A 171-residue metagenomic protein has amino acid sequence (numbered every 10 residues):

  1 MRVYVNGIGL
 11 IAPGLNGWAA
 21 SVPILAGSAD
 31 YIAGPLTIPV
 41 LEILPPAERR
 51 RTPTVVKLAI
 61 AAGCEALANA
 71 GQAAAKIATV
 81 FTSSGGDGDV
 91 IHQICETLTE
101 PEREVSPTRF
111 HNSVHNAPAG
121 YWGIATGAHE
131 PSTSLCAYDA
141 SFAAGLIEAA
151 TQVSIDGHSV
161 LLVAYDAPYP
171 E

Functional and structural regions predicted by a protein language model:
M1-S134, G157, A164-E171: Conserved "HGTGT" condensation-loop signature of ketosynthase/thiolase-family condensing enzymes that catalyze
E130-A144: Cysteine-centered functional microenvironments
A150-T151: A generic local secondary-structure boundary/capping motif
S154: Anion (oxyanion) recognition and catalysis
